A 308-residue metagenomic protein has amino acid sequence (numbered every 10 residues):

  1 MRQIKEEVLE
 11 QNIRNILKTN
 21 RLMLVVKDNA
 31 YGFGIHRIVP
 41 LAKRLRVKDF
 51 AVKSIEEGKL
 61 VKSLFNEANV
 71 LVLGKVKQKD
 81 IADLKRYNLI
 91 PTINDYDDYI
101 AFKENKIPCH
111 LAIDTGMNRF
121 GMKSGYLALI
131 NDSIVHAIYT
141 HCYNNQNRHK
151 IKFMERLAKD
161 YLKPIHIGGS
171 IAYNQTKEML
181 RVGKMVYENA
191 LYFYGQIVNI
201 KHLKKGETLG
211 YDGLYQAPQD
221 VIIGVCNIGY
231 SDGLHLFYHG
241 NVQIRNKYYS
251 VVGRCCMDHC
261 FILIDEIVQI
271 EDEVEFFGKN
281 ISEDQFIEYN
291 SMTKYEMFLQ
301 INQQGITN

Functional and structural regions predicted by a protein language model:
M1-E10, N20-H166: Active-site-proximal beta-alpha core segment in soluble small-molecule metabolic enzymes
R2-K5, D97, I107, H149-N308: Active-site anion/phosphate-binding pocket segments in diverse small-molecule metabolic enzymes
N12-N15: Asparagine-centered polar/low-complexity signal
